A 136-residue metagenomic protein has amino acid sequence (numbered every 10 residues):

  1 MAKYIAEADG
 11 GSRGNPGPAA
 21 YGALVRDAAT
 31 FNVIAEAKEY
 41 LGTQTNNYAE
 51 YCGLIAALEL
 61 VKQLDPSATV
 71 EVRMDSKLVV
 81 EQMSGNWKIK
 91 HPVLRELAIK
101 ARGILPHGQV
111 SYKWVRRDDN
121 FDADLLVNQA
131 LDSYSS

Functional and structural regions predicted by a protein language model:
M1-Y48, E59-Q63: RNase H-like nuclease fold core
G11-G17, I55-S135: RNase H catalytic domain
E50, L54: Short, conserved alpha-helix that lines the donor NDP-sugar binding/gating region of sugar-transfer enzymes
